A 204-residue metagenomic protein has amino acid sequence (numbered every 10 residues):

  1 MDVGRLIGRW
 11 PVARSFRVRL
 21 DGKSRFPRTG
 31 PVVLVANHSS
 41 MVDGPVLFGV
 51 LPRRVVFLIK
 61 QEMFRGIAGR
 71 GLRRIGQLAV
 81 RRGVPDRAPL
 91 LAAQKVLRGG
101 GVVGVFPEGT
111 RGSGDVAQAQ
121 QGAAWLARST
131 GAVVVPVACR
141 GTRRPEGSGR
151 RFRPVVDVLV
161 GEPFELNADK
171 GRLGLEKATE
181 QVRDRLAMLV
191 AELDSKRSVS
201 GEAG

Functional and structural regions predicted by a protein language model:
M1-G4, F64-A68, P145-G147, R153: Short, glycine/polar-rich helix-capping loops at beta-to-alpha or helix-loop-helix junctions that flank or form
G4, A13-R14, F26-V84: Catalytic core of membrane glycerolipid acyltransferases/transacylases, capturing the structured, soluble-facing
I7-R9, I75-A79, F106-R111: Short, basic, glycine/proline-bearing loop/turn elements
P11-A13, V50, L72, V96 (+1 more regions): A generic structural signal for well-ordered alpha-helical segments
A13-D21, A117, R140-T142: Short gly/ser/thr-rich secondary-structure transition/capping motifs
S15-R19, V84-L90: Glycine-rich, highly charged phosphate/nucleotide-binding loops
S24-P27, Q94-K95: Short amphipathic alpha-helix with an adjacent loop that forms part of the alpha/beta core around
A88-G204: Non-catalytic C-terminal accessory region of glycerolipid acyltransferases and related lyso-lipid remodeling enzymes
